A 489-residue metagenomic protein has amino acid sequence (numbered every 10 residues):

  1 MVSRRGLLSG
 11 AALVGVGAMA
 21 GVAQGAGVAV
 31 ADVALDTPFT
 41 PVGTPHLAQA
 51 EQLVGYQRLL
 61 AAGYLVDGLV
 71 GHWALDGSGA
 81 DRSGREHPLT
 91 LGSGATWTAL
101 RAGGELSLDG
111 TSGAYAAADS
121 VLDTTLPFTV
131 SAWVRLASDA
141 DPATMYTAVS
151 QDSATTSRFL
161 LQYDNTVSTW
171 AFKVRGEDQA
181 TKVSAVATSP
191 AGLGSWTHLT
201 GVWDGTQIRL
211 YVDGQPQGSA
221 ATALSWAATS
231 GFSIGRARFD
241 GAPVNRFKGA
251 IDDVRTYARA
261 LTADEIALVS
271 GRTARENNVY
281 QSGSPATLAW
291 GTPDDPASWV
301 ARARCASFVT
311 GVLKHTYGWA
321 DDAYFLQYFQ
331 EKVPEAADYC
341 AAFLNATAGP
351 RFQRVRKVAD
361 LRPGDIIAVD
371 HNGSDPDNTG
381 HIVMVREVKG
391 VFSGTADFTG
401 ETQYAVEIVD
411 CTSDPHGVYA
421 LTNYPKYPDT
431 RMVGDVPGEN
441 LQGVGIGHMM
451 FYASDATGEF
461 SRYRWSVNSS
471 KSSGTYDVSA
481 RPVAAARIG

Functional and structural regions predicted by a protein language model:
D32-G63, R272-Q330, T457-G489: N-terminal capping segments
G63-S112, A223, I266-R272: Extracytoplasmic low-complexity segments
V66-H72, G79-S83, T111-A171, L193 (+3 more regions): Extracellular glycan-recognition modules
K173-H198: Short, aromatic/His-centered strand-loop micro-motif at the edge of beta-sheets
T197-R209: Localized edge beta-strand/strand-to-loop motifs within extracellular or lumenal beta-rich domains
A220-A250: Flexible glycan-contacting loops in extracellular carbohydrate-active proteins
F325-H416: ...with weaker cross-activation on analogous glycine-rich loops/strands in unrelated enzymes
D414-H416, A420-G489: Low-complexity, Gly/Ser/Thr/Pro-rich intrinsically disordered linker/tail segments
